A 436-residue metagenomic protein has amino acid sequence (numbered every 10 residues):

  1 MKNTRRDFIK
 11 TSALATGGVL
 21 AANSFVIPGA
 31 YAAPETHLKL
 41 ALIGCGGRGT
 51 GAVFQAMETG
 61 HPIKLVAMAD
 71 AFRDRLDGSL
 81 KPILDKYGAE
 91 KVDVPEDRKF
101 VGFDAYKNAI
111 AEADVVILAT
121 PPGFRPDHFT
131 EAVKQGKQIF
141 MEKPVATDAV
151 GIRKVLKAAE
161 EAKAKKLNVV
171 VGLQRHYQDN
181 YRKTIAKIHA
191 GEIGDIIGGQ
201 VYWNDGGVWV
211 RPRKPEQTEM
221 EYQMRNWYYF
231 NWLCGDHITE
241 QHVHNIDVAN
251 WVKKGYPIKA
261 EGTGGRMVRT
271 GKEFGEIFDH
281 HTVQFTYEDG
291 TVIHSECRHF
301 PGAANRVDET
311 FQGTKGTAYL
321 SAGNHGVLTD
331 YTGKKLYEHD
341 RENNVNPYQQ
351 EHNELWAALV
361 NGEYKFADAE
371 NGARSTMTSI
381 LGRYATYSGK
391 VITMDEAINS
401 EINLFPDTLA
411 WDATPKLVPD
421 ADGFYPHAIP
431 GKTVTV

Functional and structural regions predicted by a protein language model:
M1-T16: N-terminal secretory signal peptides and thylakoid transit peptides that target proteins across membranes
A15-E90, A249, V436: N-terminal Rossmann-like dinucleotide-binding module
G44-G49, K165-V171, R175-G275, F285 (+4 more regions): Predominantly a Rossmann-like dinucleotide-binding segment in NAD(P)-dependent oxidoreductases
Q55, K64-A69, I83, I258-V436: Glycine-enriched catalytic-core subsegment of oxygenase/oxidase enzymes
Y87-L118: A structured beta-alpha segment of the ubiquitous adenosine-cofactor-binding alpha/beta core
V115, P126-Y177, G191: Beta-strand-loop-alpha-helix segment that lines the small-molecule cofactor/substrate pocket of alpha/beta enzymes
T120-G123: N-terminal glycine-rich "phosphate-gripper" loop used for MgATP/nucleotide binding and carboxylate activation
